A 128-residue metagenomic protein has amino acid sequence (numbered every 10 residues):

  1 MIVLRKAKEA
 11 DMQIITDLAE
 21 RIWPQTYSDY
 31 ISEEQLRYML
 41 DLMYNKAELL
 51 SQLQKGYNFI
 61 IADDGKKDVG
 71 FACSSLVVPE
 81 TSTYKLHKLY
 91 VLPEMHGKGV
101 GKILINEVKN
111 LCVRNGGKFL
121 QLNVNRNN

Functional and structural regions predicted by a protein language model:
M1-V3: Extreme N-terminal starter segment of soluble prokaryotic enzymes
K6-M12, T16-E94, K102-L111, N115: Acetyl-CoA-dependent GNAT
H96, L122-N128: Conserved beta-strand-loop-alpha-helix junction that forms the acyl-donor binding cleft
G99: Conserved G/P- and acidic residue-centered "switch" motifs that form tight phosphate/ATP-binding loops in soluble
C112-V124: Conserved GNAT acetyl-CoA-binding A-motif
